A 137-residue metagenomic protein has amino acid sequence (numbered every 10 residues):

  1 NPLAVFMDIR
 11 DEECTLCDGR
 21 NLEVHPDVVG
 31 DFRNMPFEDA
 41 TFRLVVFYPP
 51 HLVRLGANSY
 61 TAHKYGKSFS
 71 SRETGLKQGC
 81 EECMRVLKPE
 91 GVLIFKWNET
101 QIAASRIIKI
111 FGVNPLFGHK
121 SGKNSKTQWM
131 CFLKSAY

Functional and structural regions predicted by a protein language model:
N1-Y137: Class I S-adenosyl-L-methionine-dependent methyltransferase catalytic core
